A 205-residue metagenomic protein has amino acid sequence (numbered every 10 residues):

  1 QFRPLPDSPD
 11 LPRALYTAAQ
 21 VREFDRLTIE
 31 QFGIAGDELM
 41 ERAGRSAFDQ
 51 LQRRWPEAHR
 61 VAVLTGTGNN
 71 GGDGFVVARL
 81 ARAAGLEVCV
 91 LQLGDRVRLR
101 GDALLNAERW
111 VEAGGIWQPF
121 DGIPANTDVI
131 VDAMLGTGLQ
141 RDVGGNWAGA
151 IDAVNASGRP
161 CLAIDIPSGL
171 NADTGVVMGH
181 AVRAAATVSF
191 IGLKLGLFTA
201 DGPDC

Functional and structural regions predicted by a protein language model:
F2-E23, T127-C205: YjeF_N-associated NAD(P)HX repair module
F2-I130, L135, L139-G145: A cross-family phosphate/adenosyl-ligand binding-site feature
